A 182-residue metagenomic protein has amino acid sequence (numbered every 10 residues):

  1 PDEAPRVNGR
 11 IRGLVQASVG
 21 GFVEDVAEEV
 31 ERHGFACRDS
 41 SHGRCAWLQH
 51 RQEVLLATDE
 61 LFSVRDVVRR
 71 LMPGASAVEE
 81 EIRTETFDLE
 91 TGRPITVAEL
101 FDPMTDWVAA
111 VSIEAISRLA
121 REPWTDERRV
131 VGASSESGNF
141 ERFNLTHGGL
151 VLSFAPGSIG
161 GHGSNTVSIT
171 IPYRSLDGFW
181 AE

Functional and structural regions predicted by a protein language model:
P1-E182: Compositionally biased intrinsically disordered regions enriched in Thr/Gly
